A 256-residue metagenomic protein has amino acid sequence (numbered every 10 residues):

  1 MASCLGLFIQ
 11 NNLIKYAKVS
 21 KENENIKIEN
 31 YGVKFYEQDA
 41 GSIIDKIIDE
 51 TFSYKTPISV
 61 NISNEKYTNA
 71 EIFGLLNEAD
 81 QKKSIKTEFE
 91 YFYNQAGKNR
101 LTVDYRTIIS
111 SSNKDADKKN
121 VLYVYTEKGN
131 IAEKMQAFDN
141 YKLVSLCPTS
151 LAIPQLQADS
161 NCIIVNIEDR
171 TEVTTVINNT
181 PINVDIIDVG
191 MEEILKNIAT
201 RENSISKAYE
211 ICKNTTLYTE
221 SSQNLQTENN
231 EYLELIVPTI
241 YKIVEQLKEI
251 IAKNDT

Functional and structural regions predicted by a protein language model:
M1, E37, D49-K55, D115-D117 (+2 more regions): Flexible, charged surface loops at secondary-structure boundaries
S3-V19, N23, D115-N214, V244: Small-residue (GG/TT-enriched) beta-loop-alpha framework at ligand/catalytic clefts
N25-I26, Y67-E71, L195: Switch/connector loops and helix/strand junctions flanking conserved nucleotide-binding motifs in nucleotide-processing
I28-F52: N-terminal phosphate-binding loop and adjacent alpha-helix
D45-D49, K83, T87, A132 (+5 more regions): Solvent-exposed alpha-helical segments within well-ordered globular domains of core cellular machineries
T51-K66, F138, V144, T256: Short glycine-rich phosphate-binding loop at a beta-alpha junction
I62-V121: Internal amphipathic helical hairpin motif
R201, E210-T256: Adenine-nucleotide phosphate-binding core of ATP-dependent small-molecule kinases
